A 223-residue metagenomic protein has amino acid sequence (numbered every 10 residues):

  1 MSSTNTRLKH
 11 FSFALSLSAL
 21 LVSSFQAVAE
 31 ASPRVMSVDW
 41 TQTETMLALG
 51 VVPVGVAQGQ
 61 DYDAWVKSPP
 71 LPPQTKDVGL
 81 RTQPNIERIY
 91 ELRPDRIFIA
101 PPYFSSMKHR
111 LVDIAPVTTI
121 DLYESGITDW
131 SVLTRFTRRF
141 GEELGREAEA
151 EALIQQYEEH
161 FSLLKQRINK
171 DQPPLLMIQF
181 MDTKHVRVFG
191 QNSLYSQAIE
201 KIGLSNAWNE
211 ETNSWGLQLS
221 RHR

Functional and structural regions predicted by a protein language model:
S2-T45, A148-I178: Bacterial Sec-exported substrate-binding components of ABC uptake systems
R34, D113-D182, W208: Extracytoplasmic substrate-binding proteins
R34, W40-R88: A short, structured surface patch at a secondary-structure boundary
D39, T43-L47, I86, Y90 (+8 more regions): Extracytoplasmic/secreted envelope proteins and their assembly/folding machinery, especially bacterial periplasmic
P53-Q60, I99, P116-D121, N206-A207: Short hydrophobic/aromatic-enriched beta-strand-loop microsegments
Q60-W65, V188-L217: Alpha-helical, coiled-coil/dimerization segments enriched in small aliphatic residues
V78-I86, T212-H222: Short helix-initiation/N-cap motifs at beta->coil->alpha
Y90-I99, R223: Proline-aspartate-enriched helix->loop->beta-strand connector
